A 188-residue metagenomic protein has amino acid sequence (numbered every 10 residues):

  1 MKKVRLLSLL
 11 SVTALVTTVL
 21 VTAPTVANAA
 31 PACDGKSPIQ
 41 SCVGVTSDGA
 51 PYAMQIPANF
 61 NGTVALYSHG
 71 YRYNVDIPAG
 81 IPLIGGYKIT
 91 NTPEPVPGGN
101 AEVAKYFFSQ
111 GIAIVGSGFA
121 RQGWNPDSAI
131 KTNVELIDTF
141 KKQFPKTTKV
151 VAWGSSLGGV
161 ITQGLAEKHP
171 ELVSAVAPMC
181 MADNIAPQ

Functional and structural regions predicted by a protein language model:
K2-A29: Secretory targeting and sorting signals
A27-M54: A domain-start/cap signature at the N-terminus of enzymes
T46-Y106, G118: Short, surface-exposed "cap/lid" segments of acyl-processing enzymes
F60-A65, S109-I114, K146-V150, E171-A175: Loop/turn elements at helix/coil->beta-strand transitions in domains of secreted/extracellular proteins
G70-V75, I114-G116, A120-W124, S156-V160 (+1 more regions): Solvent-exposed loop/turn segments at secondary-structure junctions within structured extracellular/periplasmic domains
D76-I89, P126-A129, G164-A166, A186-Q188: Short, solvent-exposed loop/turn and secondary-structure capping segments
G123-F144: Alpha/beta-hydrolase active-site loop
T148-Q188: Primarily recognizes the serine-hydrolase "nucleophile elbow" in alpha/beta-hydrolase and SGNH/GDSL folds
